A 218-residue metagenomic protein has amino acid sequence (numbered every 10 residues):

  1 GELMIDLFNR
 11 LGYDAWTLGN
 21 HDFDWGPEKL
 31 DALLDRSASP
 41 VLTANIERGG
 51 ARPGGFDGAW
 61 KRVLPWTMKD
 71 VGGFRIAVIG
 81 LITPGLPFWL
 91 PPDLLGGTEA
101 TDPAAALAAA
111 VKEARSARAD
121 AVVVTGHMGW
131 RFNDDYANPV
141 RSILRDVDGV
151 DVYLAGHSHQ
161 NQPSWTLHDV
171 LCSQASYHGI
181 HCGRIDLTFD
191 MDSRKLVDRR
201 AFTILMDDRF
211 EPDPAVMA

Functional and structural regions predicted by a protein language model:
G1-A215: Acidic, metal/ion-coordinating pockets
